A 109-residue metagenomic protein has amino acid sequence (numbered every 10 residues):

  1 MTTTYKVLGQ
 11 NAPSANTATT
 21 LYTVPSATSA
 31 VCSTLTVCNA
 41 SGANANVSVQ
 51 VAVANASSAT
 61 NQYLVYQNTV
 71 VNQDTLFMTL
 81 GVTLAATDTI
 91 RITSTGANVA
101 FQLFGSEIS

Functional and structural regions predicted by a protein language model:
M1-A30, T34, N55, A85 (+1 more regions): C-terminal interaction-tip segments
A12, A52, L64, T69-V70 (+1 more regions): Compositionally biased, intrinsically disordered low-complexity segments enriched in polar/proline residues
V37-A43, T95: Short solvent-exposed strand-capping/beta-turn motif centered on an Asx-Ser/Thr pair
G42, A54-A56: Short active-site-proximal "capping" loops at secondary-structure junctions
A45, Q62-L64, V99-F101: Short beta-strand segments
V47-V51, A59-T60: A short, structured beta-strand/loop element
A56-T89: Intrinsically disordered, low-complexity Pro/Gly/Ser/Thr-rich segments with frequent PxxP/GP/PP motifs and embedded
